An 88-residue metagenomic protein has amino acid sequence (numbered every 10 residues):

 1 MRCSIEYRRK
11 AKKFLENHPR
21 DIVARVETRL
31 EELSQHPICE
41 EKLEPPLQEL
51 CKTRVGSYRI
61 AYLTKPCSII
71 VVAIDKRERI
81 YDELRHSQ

Functional and structural regions predicted by a protein language model:
R2-I5, N17, A24, V55-Y58 (+1 more regions): Enriched for short, Lys/Arg-rich terminal
E6, D21-T28, I38: Generic recognition of short, well-ordered alpha-helical interface segments
Y7-A11: Basic, amphipathic "hinge/linker" alpha-helix immediately C-terminal to the N-terminal HTH DNA-binding motif
K12-E16: Amphipathic alpha-helical segments within well-ordered protein domains
R20, E32-Q35, H86: Short, intrinsically disordered, mixed-charge
T28-T53: A short, surface-exposed loop/turn module that caps and links secondary-structure elements
